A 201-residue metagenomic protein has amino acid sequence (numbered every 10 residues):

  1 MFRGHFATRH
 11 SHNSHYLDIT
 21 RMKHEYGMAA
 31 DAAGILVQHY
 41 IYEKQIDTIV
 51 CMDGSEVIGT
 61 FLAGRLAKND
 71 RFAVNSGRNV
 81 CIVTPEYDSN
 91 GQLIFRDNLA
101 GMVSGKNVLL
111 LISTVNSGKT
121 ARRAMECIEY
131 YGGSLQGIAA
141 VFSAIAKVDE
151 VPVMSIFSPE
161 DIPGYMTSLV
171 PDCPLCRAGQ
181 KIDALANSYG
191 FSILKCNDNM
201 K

Functional and structural regions predicted by a protein language model:
M1-Q45, S188-K201: Active-site-facing substrate-recognition patch
Q38, G64, K68, E126 (+1 more regions): Short, well-ordered alpha-helices that flank and scaffold nucleotide-derived cofactor binding pockets
K44, A73-G77, G132-S134: Short helix-terminating capping/connector loops at secondary-structure junctions
K44-G54: Short glycine-rich phosphate-binding loop at a beta-alpha junction
D47, K106, Q136: Conserved acidic residues
C51, L110-L111: Hydrophobic Val/Ile/Leu positions in short beta-strands of Rossmann-like dinucleotide-binding domains
E56-L109, N116-T120: Short, glycine/charge-rich flexible loops or terminal/linker lids adjacent to PRPP-binding catalytic cores
M125-K201: PRPP-dependent phosphoribosyltransferase catalytic core
